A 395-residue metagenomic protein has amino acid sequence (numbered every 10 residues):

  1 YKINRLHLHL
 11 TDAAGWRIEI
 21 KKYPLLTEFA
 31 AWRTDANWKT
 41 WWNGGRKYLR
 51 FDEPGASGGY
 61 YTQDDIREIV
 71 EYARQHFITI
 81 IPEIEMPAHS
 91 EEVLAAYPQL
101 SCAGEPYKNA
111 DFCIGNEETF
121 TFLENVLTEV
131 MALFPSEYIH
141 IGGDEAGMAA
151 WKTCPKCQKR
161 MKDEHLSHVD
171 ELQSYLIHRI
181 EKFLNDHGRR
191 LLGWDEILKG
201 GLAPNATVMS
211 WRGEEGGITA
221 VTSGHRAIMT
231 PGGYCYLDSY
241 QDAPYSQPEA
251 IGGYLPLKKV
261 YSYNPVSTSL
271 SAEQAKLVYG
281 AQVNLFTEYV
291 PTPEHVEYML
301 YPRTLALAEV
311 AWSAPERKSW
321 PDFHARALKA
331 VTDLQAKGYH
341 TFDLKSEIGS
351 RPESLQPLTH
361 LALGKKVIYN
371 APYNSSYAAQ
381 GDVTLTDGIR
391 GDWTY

Functional and structural regions predicted by a protein language model:
Y1-R189: Substrate-binding cleft of carbohydrate-active enzyme catalytic domains
L10, L285, A371: Residues that line or immediately flank small-molecule/substrate-binding pockets and catalytic motifs
A14, A30, A36-T40, A149 (+7 more regions): Short, low-complexity intrinsically disordered segments
A14-W16, A88, G147, K199 (+3 more regions): Surface-exposed, flexible loop/turn segments at secondary-structure boundaries
R17-E19, E91, A150-K152, L202 (+4 more regions): Generic domain-boundary/flexible-linker signal
K22, K108, P204, L277 (+1 more regions): Residues that flank catalytic or metal-binding motifs in active/ligand-binding sites
E68, F77, F120-Y138, E145 (+2 more regions): Substrate-binding groove of N-acetylhexosamine-processing glycoside hydrolases
S354-Y395: Disordered, acidic Ser/Thr/Pro-rich linker "stalks" and the adjacent N-terminal cap of the next globular domain
